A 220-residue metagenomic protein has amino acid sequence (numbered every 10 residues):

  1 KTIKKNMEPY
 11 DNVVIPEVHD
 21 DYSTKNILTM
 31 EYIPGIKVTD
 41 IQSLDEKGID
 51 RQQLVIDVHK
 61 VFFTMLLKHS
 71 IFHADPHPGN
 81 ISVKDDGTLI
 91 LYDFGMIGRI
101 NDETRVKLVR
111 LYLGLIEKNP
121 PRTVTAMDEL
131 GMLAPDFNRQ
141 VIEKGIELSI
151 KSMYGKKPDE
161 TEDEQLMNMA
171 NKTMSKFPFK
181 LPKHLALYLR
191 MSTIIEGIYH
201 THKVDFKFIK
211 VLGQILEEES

Functional and structural regions predicted by a protein language model:
K1-S220: Conserved catalytic cores of large enzyme domains
